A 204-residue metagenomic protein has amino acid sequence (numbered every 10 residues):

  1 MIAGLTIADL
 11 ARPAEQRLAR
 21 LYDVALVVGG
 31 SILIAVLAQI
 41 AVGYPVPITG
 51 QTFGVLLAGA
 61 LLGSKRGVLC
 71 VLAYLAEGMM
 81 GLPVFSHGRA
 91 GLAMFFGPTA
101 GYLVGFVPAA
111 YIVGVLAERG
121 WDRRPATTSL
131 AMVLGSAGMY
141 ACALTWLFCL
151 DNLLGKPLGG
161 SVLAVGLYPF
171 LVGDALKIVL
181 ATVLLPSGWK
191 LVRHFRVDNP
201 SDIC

Functional and structural regions predicted by a protein language model:
M1-I2, N199-C204: Mature exported/compartmentalized surface modules and terminal targeting/interaction regions
M1-I7, M79-V84, D151-G160: Peri-membrane helix termini and adjoining interfacial loops of integral membrane proteins
M1-V68: Hydrophobic transmembrane alpha-helices
I2-E15, Y22, G29, V36 (+1 more regions): Short helix-perturbing small/polar motifs within transmembrane alpha-helices
R17-V28, V46, G50, K65-L69 (+10 more regions): Structural motif marking the loop-to-transmembrane transition
L33, L37, A41, A58 (+12 more regions): Alpha-helical membrane-inserting segments
A38-V113: Alpha-helical membrane segments and adjacent membrane-interface helices in multi-pass membrane proteins
W121-P200: Membrane-embedded alpha-helical hairpins and interfacial helices in multi-pass inner-membrane proteins
